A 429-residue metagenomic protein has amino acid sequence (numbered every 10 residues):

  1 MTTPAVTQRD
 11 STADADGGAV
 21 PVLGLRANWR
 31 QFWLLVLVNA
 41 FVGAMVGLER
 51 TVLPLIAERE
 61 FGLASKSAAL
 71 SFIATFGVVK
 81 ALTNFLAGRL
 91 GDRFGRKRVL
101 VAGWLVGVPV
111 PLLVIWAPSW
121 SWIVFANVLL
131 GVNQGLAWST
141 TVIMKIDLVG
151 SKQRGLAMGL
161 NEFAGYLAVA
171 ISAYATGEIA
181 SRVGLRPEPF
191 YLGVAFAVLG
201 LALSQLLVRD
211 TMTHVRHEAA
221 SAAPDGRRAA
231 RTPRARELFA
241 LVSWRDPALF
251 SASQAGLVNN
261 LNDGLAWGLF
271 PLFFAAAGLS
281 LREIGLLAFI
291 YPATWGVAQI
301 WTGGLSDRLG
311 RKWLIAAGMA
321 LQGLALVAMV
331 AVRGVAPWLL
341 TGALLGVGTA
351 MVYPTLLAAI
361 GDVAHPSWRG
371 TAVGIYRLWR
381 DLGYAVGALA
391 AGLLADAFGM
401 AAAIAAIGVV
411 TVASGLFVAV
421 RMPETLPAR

Functional and structural regions predicted by a protein language model:
D10-W29, D210-A252: Juxtamembrane intracellular "pre-TM" segments in multi-pass secondary transporters
A27-L55, R245-L265: Pair of pore-lining "gating" transmembrane helices in MFS-fold secondary transporters
V52-K66, G268-E283: Short amphipathic helix-loop junctions that connect adjacent transmembrane helices in Major Facilitator Superfamily/SLC
G77-F85, A170, P292-I300, Y384-A385: Residue-level signature of mid-helix packing/kink "hotspots" within the transmembrane helices of 12-pass Major
T83-G95, A180, A298-G310, A395: Helix-to-loop junctions at the C-terminal end of transmembrane segments in multipass secondary transporters
R98-L112, W313-A328: Structural signature of the two symmetry-related core transmembrane helices
V128-Y166, A358-A359: Cytoplasmic helix-loop-helix junction between adjacent transmembrane helices in 12-TM secondary transporters
E188-Q205, I404-A419: Symmetry-related core transmembrane helices of the 12-TM Major Facilitator Superfamily/SLC fold
